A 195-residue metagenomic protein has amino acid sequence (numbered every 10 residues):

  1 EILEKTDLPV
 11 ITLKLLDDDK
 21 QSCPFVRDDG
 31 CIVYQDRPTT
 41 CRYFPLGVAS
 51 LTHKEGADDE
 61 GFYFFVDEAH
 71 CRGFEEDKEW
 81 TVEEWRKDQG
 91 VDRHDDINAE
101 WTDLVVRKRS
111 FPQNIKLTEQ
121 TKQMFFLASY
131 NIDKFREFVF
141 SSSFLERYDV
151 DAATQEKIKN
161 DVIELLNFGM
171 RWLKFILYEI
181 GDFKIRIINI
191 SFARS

Functional and structural regions predicted by a protein language model:
I2-S195: Short loop/turn segments that flank or connect secondary-structure elements
